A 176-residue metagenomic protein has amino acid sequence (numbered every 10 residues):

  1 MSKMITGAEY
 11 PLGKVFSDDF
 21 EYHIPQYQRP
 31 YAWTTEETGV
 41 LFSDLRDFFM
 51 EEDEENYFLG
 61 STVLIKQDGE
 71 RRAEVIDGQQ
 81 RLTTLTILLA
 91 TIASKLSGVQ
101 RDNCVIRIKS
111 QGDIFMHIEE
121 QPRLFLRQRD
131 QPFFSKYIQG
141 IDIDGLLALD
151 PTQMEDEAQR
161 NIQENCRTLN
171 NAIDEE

Functional and structural regions predicted by a protein language model:
M1-E176: Glycine- and hydrophobic-rich flexible loops that cap the catalytic core of alpha/beta enzyme folds
